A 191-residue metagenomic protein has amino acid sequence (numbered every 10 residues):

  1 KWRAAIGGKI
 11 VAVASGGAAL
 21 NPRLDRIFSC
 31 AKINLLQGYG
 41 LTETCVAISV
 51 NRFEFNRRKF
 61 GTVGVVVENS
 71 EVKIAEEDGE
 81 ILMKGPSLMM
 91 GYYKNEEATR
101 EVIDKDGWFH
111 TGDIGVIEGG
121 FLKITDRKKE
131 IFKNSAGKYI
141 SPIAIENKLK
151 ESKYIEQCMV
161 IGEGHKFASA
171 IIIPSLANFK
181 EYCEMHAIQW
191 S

Functional and structural regions predicted by a protein language model:
K1-R58, E71, E156: Gly/Ser/Thr-rich phosphate-binding loop
K1-V11, L176-S191: Alpha-helical "lid/cap" subdomains adjacent to substrate-binding clefts that gate access and reposition the ligand
A18-A19, S87, A177: Alpha-helix/helix-capping structural signal
V50-E54, A98, I173-P174: Short low-complexity, flexible loop/linker segments enriched in glycine and/or proline with clustered acidic
V66, K73-A75, E80-N134, E151: Conserved ATP-binding/catalytic segment of the ANL
L88, F121-K150, F179-S191: Adenylate-forming
I114, S152-A177: C-terminal boundary motif of the adenylate-forming
